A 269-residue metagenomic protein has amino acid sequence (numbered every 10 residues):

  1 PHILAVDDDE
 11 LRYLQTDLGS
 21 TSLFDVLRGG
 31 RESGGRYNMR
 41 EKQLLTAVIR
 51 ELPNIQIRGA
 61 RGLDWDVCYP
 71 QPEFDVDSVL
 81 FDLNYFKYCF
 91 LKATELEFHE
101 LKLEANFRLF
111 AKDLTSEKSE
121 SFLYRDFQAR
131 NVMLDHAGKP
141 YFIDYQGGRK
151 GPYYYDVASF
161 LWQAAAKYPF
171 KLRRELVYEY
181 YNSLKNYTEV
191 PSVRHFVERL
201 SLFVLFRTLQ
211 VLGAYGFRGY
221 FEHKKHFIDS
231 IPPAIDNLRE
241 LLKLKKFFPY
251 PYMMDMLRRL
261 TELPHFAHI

Functional and structural regions predicted by a protein language model:
P1-F81, K92: ATP-binding pocket architecture of kinase catalytic cores
E41, L45-V48, V79, E100-F107 (+2 more regions): Hydrophobic packing residues in well-ordered alpha-helices of helical domains and bundles
K42-L45, V76, G147, F170 (+3 more regions): Amphipathic, non-membrane alpha-helical segments in soluble helical-bundle scaffolds
I55-Q56, L109-V157, K167-K171: Active-site acidic catalytic loop and adjacent metal/ATP-binding pocket of ATP-dependent phosphoryl transfer enzymes
A60-P72, D77, D82-L123, T188 (+1 more regions): An alpha-helical support segment within catalytic cores of ATP-dependent transferases
R61-W65, Y69, E73-V76, L80 (+4 more regions): Glycan-recognition and catalytic cores of secretory/periplasmic carbohydrate-active enzymes
N84-A93, Y153-E189, L202-E222, A234-L241: Active-site activation/catalytic loop segments of kinase-like enzymes and analogous catalytic loops in related
G213-I269: ATP/Mg2+ or Mg2+-diphosphate-binding catalytic cores that bind nucleotide phosphates or diphosphates via glycine-rich
